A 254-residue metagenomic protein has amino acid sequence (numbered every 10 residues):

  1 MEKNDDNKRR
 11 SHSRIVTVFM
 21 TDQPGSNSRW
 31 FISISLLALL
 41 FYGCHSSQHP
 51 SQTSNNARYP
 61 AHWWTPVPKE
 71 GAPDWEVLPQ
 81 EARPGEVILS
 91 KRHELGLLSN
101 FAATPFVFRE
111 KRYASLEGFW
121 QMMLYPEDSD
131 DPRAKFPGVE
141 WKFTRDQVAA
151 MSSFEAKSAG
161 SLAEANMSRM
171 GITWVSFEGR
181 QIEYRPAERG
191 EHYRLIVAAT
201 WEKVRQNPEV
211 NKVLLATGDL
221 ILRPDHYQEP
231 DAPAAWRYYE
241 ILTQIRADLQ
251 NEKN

Functional and structural regions predicted by a protein language model:
M1-S28: N-terminal secretory signal peptides that target proteins for export/translocation
R29-I34: Sec-dependent signal peptide recognition, specifically the positively charged N-region followed immediately by
Q52-N254: Charged, low-complexity intrinsically disordered segments
